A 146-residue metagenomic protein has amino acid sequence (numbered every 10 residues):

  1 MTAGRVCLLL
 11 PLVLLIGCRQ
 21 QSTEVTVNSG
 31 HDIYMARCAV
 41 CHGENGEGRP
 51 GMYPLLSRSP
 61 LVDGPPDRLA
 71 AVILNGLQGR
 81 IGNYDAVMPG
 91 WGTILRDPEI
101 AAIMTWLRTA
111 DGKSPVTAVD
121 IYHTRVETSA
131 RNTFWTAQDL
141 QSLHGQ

Functional and structural regions predicted by a protein language model:
M1-L8: Bacterial N-terminal signal peptides that target proteins for export
L14-G17: C-terminal motif of bacterial Sec signal peptides marking the signal peptidase cleavage site
R19-Q20, C41-G48, Q78, T93 (+1 more regions): Detector for the c-type heme attachment site
T23-R49, V62-N75: Sequence/structural segment immediately N-terminal to covalent heme-attachment motifs in c-type and related
P50-L55: Short cysteine/histidine-rich zinc-coordinating motifs and their immediately flanking basic loops
R58: Charged phosphate-binding loop/patch that engages nucleotide di/tri-phosphates or the phosphate backbone of nucleic
R68-P89, L140: Short Fe-S-cluster ligation motifs
A86, G90-W91, L95-Q146: Flexible coil segments in periplasmic/lumen-exposed cytochrome c-class electron-transfer proteins
